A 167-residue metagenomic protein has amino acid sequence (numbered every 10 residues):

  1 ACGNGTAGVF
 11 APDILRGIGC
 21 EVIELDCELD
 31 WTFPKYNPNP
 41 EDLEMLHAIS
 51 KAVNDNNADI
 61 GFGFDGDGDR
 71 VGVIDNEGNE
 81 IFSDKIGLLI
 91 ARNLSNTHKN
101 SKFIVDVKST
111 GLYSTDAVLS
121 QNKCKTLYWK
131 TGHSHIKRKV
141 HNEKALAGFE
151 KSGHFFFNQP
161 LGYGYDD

Functional and structural regions predicted by a protein language model:
C2-D167: Phosphate-binding chemistry for phosphorylated carbohydrates and sugar-nucleotides
